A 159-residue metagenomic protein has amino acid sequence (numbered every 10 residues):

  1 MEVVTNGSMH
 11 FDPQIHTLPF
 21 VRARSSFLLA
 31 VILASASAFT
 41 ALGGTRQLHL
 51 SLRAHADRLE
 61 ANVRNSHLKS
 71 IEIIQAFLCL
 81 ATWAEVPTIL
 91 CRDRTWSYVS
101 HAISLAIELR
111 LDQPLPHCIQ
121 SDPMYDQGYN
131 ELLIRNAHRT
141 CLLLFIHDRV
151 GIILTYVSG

Functional and structural regions predicted by a protein language model:
M1-L80, T88-C91, I103-E108, D112 (+2 more regions): Acidic, Ser/Thr/Pro-rich intrinsically disordered transcriptional activation regions
S104, L109-G159: Fungal transcription factor middle regulatory core
